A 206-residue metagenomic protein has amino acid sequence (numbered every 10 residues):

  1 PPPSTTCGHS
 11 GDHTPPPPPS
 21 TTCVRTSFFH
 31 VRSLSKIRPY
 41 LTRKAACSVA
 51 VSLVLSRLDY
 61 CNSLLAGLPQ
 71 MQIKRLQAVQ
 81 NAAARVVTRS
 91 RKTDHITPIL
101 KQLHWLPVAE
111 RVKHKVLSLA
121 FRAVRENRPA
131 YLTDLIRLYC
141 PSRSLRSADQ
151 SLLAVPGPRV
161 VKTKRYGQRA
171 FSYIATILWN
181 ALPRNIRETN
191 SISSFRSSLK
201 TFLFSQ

Functional and structural regions predicted by a protein language model:
P1-Q206: Hydrophobic/basic alpha-helical segments
